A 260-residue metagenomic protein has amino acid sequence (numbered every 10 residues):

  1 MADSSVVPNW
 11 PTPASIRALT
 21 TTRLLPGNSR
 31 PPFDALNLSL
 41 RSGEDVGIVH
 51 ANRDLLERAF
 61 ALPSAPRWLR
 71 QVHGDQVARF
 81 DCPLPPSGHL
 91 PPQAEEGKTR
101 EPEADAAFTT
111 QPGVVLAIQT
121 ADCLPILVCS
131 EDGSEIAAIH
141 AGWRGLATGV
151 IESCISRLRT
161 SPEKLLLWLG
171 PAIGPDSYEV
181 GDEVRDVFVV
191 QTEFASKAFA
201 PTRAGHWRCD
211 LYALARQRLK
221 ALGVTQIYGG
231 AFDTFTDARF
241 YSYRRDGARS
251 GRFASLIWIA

Functional and structural regions predicted by a protein language model:
M1-A260: Active-site microenvironment for binding and transforming phosphate-containing groups
